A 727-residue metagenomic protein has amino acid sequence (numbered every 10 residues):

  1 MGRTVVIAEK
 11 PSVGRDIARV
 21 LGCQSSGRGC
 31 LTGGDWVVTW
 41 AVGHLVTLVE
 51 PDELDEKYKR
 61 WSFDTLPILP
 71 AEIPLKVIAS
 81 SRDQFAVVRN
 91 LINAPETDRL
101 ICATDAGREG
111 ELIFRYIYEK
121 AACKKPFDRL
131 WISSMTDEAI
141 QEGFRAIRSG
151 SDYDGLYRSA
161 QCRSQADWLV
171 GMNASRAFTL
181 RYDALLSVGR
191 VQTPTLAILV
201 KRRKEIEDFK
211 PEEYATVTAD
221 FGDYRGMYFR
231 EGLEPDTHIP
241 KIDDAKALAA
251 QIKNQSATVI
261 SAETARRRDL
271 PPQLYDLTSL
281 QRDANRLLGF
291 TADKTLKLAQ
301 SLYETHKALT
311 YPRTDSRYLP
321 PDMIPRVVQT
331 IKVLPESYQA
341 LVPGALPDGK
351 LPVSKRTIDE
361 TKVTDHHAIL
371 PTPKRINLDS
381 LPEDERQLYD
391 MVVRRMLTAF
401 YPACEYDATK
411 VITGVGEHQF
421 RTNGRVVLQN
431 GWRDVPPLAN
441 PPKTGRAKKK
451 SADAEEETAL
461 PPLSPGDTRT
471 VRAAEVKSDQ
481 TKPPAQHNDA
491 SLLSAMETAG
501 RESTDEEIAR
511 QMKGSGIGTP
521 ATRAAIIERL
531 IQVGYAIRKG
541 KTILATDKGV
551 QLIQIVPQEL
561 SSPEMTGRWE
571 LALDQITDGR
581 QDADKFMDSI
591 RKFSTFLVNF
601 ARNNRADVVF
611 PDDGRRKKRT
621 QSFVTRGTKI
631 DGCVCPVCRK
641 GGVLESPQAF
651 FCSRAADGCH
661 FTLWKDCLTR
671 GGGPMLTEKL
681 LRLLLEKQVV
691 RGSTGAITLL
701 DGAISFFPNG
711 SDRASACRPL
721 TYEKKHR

Functional and structural regions predicted by a protein language model:
M1-Q161, W168, P352, N440-K448 (+1 more regions): Intrinsically disordered, low-complexity regulatory segments
G2-V5, S81, I92, K120 (+8 more regions): Basic, low-complexity terminal or inter-domain segments flanking catalytic cores
E9-S12, D16, G33, A79-V87 (+21 more regions): Charged, alpha-helix-enriched surfaces in structured cytosolic catalytic cores of large nucleotide-utilizing machines
I73, A86, P95, M135-F221 (+2 more regions): C-terminal or mid-to-C-terminal helical accessory/interaction module adjacent to the motor/catalytic core
T104, R282-A284, R313: Short glycine-centered, acidic/aromatic-flanked micro-motifs in structured strand/loop junctions that mark active-site
H238-Y275, Q281, G500: Metal- or metallocofactor-binding catalytic centers and their adjacent structured scaffolds across diverse enzyme
D283, L287-K294: A conserved hydrophobic secondary-structure block that centers on an alpha-helix together with its immediately flanking
